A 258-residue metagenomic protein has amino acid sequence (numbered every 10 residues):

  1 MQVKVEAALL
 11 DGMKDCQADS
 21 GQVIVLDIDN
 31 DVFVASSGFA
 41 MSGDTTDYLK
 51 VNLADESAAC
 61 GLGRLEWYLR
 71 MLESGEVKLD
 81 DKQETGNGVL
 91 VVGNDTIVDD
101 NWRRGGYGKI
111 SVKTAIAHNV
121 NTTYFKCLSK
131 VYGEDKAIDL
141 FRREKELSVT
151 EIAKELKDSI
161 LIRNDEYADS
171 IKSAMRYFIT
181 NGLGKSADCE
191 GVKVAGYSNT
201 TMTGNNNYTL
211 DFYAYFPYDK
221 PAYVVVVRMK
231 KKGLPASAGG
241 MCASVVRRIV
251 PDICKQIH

Functional and structural regions predicted by a protein language model:
M1-G63, R70-E76, V91-D100: Short pre-catalytic segments that frame enzyme active sites
V3-D11, L65, L69, K113 (+7 more regions): Solvent-exposed, polar/charged alpha-helical surfaces in well-ordered, non-transmembrane soluble domains, broadly
V5, V23, D31, R64-M71 (+8 more regions): Residue-level preference for non-acidic, small/hydrophobic
A18-G21, L62, K78, Y107-I110 (+4 more regions): Extracytoplasmic
Q22-V25, V34-S36, G61, T114-A117 (+5 more regions): Structural recognition of the beta-strand scaffold that forms the well-ordered cores of secreted hydrolase catalytic
D29, L49, V77-D80, E84-A137 (+1 more regions): Conserved catalytic neighborhood of penicillin-recognizing serine enzymes
S37, K50-G63, K109-K113, C127-D135 (+2 more regions): Active-site-proximal helix/loop microenvironment of the serine DD-peptidase/beta-lactamase transpeptidase fold
A40, T45, V149-I160, E166-H258: Active-site beta-strand/loop architecture of penicillin-binding DD-peptidases
